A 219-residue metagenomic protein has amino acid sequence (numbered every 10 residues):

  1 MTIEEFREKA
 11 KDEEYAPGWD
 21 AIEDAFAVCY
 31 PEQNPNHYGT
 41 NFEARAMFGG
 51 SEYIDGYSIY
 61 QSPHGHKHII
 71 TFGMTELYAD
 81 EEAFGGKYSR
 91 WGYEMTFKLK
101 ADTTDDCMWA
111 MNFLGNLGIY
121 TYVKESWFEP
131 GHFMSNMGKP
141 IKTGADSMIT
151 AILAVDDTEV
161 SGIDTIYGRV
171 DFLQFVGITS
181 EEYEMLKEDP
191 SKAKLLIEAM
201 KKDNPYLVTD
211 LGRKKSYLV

Functional and structural regions predicted by a protein language model:
M1-V219: Acidic, proline/glycine-rich low-complexity IDRs
